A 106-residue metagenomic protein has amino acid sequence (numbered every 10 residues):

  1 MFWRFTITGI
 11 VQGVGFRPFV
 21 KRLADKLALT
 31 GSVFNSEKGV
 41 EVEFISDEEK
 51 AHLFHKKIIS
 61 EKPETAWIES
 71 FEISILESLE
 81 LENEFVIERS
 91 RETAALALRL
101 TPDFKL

Functional and structural regions predicted by a protein language model:
M1-L106: Intrinsically disordered, low-complexity, mixed-charge
